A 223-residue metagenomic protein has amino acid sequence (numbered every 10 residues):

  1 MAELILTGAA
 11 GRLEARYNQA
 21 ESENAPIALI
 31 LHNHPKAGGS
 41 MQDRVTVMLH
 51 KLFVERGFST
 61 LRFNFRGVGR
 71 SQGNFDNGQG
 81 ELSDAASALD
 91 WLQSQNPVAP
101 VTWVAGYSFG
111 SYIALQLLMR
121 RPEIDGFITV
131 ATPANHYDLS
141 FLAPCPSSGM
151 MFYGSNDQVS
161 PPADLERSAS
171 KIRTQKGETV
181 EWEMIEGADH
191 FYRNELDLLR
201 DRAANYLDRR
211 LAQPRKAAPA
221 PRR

Functional and structural regions predicted by a protein language model:
L6-G8, R12-N96: Serine-hydrolase catalytic machinery in alpha/beta-hydrolase-like enzymes
G73, A188-R200: Catalytic histidine-centered segment of alpha/beta-hydrolase-like enzymes
S83-S147: Primarily recognizes the serine-hydrolase "nucleophile elbow" in alpha/beta-hydrolase and SGNH/GDSL folds
C145-P146, M151-Y153, D157: Short beta-strand/loop motif that positions the catalytic acidic residue of the alpha/beta-hydrolase fold
S155-S160, H190-F191: Acidic catalytic loop of the alpha/beta-hydrolase fold
P161-K171: Short alpha-helix in the alpha/beta-hydrolase fold that links the catalytic acid
I172-F191: Catalytic histidine neighborhood in serine/cysteine hydrolases with alpha/beta-hydrolase-type architecture
L196-R223: Catalytic active-site module of serine/aspartate enzymes centered on a nucleophile-bearing elbow/loop
